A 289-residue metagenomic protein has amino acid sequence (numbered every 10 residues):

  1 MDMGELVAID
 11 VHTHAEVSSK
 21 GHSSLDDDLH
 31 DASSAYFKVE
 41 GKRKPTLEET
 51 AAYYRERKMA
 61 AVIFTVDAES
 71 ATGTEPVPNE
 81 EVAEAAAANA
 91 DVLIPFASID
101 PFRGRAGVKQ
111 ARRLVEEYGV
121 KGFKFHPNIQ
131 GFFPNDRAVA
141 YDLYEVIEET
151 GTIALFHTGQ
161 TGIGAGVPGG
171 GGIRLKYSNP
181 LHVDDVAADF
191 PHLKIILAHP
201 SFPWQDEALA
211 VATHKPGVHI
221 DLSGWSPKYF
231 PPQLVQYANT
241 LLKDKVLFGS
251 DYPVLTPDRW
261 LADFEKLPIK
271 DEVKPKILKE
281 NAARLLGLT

Functional and structural regions predicted by a protein language model:
M1-H14, S18-E56, A60, R112 (+2 more regions): Mid-to-C-terminal alpha-helical segments outside catalytic/metal-binding sites
H12, V82, P95, F123 (+7 more regions): Conserved, mostly hydrophobic/aromatic
H14-E16, D100, N128, G159-T161 (+3 more regions): Catalytic metal-binding/acid-base residues of hydrolase active sites
S19-L25, E75-P76, V108-K109, G166-G169 (+4 more regions): Short aromatic-enriched loop/helix-cap "lid" or pocket-rim segments at secondary-structure transitions that line
L25-D28, K38-V39, A71-T74, G164-Y177: Short, flexible/disordered intra-domain loops and linkers
R43-T50, V77-A83, G107-K109, P180-V183 (+2 more regions): Alpha-helical scaffolding within the catalytic cores of extracellular/periplasmic polymer-degrading hydrolases
A60, A68-A165, K228: Active-site gating/metal-coordination segments in enzymes
K121-G122, P134-L247: Catalytic pocket-lining loop regions of alpha/beta-barrel enzymes, especially the amidohydrolase/enolase/GH5 lineages
